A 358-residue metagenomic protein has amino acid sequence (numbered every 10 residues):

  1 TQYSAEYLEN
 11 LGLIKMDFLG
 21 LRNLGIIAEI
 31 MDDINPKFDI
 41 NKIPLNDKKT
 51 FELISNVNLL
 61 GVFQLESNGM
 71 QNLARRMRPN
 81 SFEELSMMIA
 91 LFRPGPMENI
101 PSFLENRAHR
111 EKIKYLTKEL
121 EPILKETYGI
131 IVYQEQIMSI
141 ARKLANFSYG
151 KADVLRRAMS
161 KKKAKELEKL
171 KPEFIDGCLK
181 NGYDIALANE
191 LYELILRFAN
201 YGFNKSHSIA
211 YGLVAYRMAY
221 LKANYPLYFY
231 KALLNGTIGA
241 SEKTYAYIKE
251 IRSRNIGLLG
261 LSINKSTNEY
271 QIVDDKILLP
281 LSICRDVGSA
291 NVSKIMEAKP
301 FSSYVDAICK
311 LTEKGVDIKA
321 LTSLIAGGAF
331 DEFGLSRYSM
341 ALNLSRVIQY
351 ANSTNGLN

Functional and structural regions predicted by a protein language model:
T1-N358: Noncatalytic, beta-rich nucleic-acid-contacting surfaces in large DNA/RNA-processing enzymes
